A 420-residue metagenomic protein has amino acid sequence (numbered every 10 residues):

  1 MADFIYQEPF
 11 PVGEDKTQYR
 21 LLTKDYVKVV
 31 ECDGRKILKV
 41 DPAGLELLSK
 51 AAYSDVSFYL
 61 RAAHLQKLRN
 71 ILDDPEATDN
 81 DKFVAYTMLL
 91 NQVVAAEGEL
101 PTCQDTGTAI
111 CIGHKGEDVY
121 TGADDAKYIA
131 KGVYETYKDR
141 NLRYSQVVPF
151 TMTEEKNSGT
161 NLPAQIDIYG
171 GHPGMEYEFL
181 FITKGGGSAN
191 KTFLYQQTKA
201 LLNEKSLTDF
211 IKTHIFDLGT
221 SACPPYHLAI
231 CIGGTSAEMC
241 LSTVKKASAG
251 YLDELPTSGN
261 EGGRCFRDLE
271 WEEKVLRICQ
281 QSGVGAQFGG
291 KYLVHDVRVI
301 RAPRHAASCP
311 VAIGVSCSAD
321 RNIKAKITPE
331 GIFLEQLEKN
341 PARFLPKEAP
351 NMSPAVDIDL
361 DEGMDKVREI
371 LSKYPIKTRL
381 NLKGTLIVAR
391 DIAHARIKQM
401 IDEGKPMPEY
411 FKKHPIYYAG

Functional and structural regions predicted by a protein language model:
M1-N351: Non-transmembrane, aqueous-exposed alpha-helical and coiled segments at domain scale
Y226, P354, T378, K413-P415: A generic structural signal for short beta-strands and their flanking turns/coil linkers
P354-K366: Short, structured beta-strand/loop micro-motifs enriched in basic residues and often containing a Trp
K373-Y374, L380: Short, well-ordered loop/turn sites that connect or cap secondary structure elements
R379, T385-A389: Short, charged beta-turn/beta-strand-edge "cap" motif at the junction between a beta-strand and an adjacent loop
V388-P406: Short, compositionally biased
M407-G420: Acidic/glycine-rich phosphate/pyrophosphate-binding loops and surrounding catalytic core that coordinate Mg2+
